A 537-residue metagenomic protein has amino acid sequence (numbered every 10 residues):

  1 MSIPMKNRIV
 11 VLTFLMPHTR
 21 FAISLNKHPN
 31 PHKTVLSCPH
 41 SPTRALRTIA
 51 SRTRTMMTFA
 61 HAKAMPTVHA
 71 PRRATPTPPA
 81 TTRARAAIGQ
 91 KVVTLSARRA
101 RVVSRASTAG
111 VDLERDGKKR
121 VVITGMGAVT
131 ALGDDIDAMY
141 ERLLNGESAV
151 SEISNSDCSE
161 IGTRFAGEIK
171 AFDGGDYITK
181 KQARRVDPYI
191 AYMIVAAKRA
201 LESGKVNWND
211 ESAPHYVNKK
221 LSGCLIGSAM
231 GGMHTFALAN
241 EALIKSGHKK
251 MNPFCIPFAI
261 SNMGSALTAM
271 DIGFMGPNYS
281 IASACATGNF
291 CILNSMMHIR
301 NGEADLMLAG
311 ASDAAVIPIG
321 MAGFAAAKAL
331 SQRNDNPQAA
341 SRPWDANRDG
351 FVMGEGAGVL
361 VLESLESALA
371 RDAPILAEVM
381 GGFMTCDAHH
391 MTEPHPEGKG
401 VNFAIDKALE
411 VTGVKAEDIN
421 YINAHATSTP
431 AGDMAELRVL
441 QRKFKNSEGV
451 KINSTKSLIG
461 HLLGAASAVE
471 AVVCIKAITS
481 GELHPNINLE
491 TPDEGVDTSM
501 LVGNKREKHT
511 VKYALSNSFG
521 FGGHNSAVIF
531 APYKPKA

Functional and structural regions predicted by a protein language model:
M1-V92: N-terminal chloroplast transit peptides
R101-V103, S107-I123, S212-N218, V414-D418 (+1 more regions): Flexible, low-complexity linker/loop segments at domain and module junctions
V102-Q182, E366-E378, V472-N486, I529-A537: ACP-dependent fatty acid/polyketide chain-elongation machinery
R120-T124, S151, D335-T412, Y421 (+2 more regions): Condensing-enzyme catalytic core mediating Claisen C-C bond formation in acyl metabolism
I123, L144-S283, S312-G323, A416-G432: Conserved beta-ketoacyl condensing-enzyme motif
S154, E303-D349, G382-P396, A424-D433 (+1 more regions): Acyl-CoA/ACP chain-elongation machinery
M193-V206, S261-G264, A269-I272, N278-D313 (+3 more regions): Active-site-proximal alpha-helical scaffold in enzymes
K245-N252, L293, M297, A314-A370 (+4 more regions): Glycine-/small-residue-rich "gating" segment that lines the acyl/pantetheine channel and substrate pocket
